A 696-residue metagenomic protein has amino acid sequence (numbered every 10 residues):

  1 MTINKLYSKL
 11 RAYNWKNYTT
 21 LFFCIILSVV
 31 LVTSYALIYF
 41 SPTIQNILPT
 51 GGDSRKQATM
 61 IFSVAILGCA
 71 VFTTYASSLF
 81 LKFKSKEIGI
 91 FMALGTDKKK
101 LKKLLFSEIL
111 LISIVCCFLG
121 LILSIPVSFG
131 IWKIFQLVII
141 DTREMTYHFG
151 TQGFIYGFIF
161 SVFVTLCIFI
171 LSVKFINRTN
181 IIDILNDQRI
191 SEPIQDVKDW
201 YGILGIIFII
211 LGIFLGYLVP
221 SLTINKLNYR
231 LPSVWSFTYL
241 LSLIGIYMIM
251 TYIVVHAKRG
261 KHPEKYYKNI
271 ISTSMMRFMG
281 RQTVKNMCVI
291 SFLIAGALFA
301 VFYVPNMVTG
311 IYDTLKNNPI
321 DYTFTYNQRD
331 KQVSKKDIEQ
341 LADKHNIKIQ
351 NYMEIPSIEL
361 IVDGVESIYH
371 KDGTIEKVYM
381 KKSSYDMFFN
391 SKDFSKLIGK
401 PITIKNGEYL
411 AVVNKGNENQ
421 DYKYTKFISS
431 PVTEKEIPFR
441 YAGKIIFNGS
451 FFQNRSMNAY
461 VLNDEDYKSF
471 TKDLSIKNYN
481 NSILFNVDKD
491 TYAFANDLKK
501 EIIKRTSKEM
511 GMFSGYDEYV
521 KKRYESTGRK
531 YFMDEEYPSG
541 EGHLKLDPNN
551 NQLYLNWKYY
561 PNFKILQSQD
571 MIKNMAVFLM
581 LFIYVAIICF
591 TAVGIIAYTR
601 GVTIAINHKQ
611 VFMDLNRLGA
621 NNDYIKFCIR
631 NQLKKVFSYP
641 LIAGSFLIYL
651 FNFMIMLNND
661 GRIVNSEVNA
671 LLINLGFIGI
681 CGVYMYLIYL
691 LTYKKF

Functional and structural regions predicted by a protein language model:
M1-K16: Aromatic- and glycine-rich beta-strand/loop motifs that create alpha-glucan
S8, N17-C24, V30-S34, I159-V164 (+4 more regions): Alpha-helical transmembrane segments, especially those used as permease/efflux helices and single-pass anchors
W15-L21, L105-I125, D196-L204, F627-S645: Selective transmembrane-helix segments that form parts of the transport pathway or gating/packing helices in multipass
K16-F23, S34-V64, L79-K82, I90-F91 (+7 more regions): Peri-transmembrane interface segments
L27-S41, Y75-L79, K86, I112-D141 (+6 more regions): Small-residue-rich transmembrane alpha-helices
G89, V138, T179-P193, R259-R277 (+1 more regions): Juxtamembrane inter-helical linkers in multi-pass membrane proteins
T314-T591: Basic-flanked hydrophobic alpha-helices used for secretion and membrane insertion
